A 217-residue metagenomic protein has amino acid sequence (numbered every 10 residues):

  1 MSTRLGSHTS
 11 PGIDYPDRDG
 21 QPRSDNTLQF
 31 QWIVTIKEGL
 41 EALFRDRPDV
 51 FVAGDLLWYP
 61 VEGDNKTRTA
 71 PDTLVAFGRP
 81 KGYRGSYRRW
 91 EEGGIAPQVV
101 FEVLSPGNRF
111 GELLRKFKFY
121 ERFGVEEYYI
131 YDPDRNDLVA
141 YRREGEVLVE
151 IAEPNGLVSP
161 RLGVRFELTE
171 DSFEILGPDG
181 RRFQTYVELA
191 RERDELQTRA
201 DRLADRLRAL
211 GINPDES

Functional and structural regions predicted by a protein language model:
S2-D25, A42, W58-P71, A76-F123 (+1 more regions): C-terminal interaction segment
D25, F30-L43, F51: A structured, charge-rich N-terminal accessory region that forms the first stable segment of a protein and links
W32, P48-V50, P71-D72, P97: A generic secondary-structure signal marking the coil-to-beta-strand transition
V34, E38, G54, P71-V75: N-terminal, well-ordered alpha-helical segments
D46-W58: A short acidic/basic microdomain associated with nuclease active sites
